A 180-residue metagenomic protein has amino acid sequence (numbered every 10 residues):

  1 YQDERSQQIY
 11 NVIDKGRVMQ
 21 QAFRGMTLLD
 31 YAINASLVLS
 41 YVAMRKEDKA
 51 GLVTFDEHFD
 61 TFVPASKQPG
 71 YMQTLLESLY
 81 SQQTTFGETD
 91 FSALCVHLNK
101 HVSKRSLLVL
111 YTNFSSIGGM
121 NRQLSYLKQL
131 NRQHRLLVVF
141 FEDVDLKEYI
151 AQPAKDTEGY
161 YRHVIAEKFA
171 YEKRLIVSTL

Functional and structural regions predicted by a protein language model:
Y1-G70, R105-L110, S125, Q129 (+1 more regions): An amphipathic, basic-hydrophobic helix/alpha-beta surface used to engage anionic, phosphate-rich ligands or surfaces
M19, I117-G118: Catalytic P-loop NTPase motifs of RecA-like helicase/translocase cores
A35, A93-H97, R122: Well-ordered alpha-helical segments embedded in enzymatic catalytic cores
T61-D90: Short, charged loop segments at secondary-structure junctions
L79-Q83, L108-T112, R162: Short, basic, glycine/proline-bearing loop/turn elements
F86-C95, F169: A general structural motif
N113, L180: Hydrophobic, well-ordered secondary-structure elements that form the walls of internal hydrophobic environments
G118, R122-T179: Von Willebrand factor type A / integrin I
